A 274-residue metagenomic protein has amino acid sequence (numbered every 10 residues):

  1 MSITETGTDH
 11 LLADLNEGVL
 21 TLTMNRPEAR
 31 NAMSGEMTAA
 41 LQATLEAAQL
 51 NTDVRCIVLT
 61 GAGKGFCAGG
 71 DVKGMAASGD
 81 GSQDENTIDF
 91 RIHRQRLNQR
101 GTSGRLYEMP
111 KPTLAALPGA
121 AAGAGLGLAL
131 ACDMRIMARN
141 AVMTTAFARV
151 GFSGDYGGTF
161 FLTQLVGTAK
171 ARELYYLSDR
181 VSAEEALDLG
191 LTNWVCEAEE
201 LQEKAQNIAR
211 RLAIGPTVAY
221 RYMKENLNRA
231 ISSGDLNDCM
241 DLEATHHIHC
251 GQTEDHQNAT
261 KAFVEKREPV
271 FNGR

Functional and structural regions predicted by a protein language model:
M1-A62: Conserved CoA-thioester-binding segment of acyl-CoA-metabolizing enzymes
I3, A39, G61-R105, A121 (+2 more regions): Glycine- (often His-adjacent) and acidic-residue-rich active-site loop that binds/positions the CoA thioester
D14-N16, E184, C239-D241: Short, flexible turn/loop "capping" segments at secondary-structure junctions
S34, T38, I92-R96, Y175 (+1 more regions): Amphipathic, non-transmembrane alpha-helical scaffold segments
G35, T52, G104-Y220, T245-T253 (+3 more regions): Crotonase-fold acyl-CoA enzyme core
M37-A40, N98, L201, E243: Hydrophobic alpha-helical membrane-association signature
